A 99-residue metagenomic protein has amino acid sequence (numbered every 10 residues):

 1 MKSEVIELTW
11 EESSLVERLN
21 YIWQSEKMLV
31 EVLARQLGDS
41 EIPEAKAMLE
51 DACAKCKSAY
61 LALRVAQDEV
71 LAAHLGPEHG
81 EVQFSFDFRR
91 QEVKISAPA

Functional and structural regions predicted by a protein language model:
E4-G76: Contiguous, amphipathic alpha-helical segments that mediate oligomerization or scaffolding in large protein assemblies
A72-A99: Short, compact, well-ordered microdomains
